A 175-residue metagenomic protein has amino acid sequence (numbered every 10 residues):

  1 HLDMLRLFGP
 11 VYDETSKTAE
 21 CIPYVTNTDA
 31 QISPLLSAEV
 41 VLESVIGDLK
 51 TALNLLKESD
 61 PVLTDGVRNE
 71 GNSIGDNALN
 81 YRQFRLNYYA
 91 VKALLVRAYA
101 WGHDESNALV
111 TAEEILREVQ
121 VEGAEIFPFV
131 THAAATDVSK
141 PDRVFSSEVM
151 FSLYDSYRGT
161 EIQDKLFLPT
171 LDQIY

Functional and structural regions predicted by a protein language model:
L2-Y175: Structured, solvent-exposed acidic/aromatic patches
